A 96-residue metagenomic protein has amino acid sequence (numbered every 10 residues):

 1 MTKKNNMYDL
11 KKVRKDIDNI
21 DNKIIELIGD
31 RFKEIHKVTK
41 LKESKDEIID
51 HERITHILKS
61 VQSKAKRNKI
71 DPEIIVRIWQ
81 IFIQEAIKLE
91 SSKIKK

Functional and structural regions predicted by a protein language model:
M1-K96: Domain-level signature for soluble enzymes in the chorismate/prephenate branch of the shikimate pathway
